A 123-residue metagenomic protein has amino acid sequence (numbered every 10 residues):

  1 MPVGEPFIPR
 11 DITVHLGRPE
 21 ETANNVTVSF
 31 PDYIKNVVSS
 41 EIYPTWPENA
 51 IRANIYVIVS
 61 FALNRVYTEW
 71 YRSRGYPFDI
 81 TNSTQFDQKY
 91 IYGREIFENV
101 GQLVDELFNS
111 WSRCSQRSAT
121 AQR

Functional and structural regions predicted by a protein language model:
M1-R123: Conserved, single-site charged/polar hotspot
